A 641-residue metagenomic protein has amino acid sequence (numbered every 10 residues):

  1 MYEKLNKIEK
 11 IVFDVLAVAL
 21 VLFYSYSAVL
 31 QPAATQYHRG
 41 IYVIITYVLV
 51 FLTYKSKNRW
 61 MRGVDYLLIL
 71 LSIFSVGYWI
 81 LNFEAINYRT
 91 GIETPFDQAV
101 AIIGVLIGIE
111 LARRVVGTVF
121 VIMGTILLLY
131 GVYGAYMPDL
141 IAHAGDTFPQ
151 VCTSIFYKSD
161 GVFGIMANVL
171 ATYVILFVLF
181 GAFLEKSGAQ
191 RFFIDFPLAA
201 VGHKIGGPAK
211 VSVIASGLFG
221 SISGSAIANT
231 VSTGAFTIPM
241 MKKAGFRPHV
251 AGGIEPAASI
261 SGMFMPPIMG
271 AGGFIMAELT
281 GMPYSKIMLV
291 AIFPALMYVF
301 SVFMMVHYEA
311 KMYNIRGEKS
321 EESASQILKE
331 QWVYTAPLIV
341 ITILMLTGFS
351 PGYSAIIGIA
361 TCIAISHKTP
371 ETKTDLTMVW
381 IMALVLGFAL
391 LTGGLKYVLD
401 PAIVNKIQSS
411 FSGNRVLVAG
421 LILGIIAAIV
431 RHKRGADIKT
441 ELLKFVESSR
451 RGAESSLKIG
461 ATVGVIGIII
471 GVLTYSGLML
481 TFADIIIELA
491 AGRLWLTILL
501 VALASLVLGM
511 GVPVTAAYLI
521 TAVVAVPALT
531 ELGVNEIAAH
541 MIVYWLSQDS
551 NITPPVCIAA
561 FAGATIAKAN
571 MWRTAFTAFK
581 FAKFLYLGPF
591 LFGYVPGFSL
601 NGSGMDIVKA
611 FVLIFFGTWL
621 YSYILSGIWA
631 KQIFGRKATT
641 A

Functional and structural regions predicted by a protein language model:
M1-I11, V18, L289-E454, I558-A641: Long, contiguous bundles of hydrophobic transmembrane helices that form the permeation core of multi-pass
M1-Y88, Q98-I102: Conserved, well-structured core domains of diverse proteins
K57-N58, G77-G91, V115, A135-G145: Transmembrane alpha-helix boundary signature
L81-N82, T230, K243, G262-F274 (+1 more regions): Transmembrane-helix bundle segments that line or gate the permeation/cavity pathway in multi-pass membrane proteins
P95-A99, D160-Y173, A199-V213, A244-V250 (+6 more regions): Membrane-interfacial loop-to-helix junctions in multi-pass transporters
E110, R114-V115, M123-L140, F148-R191 (+5 more regions): Core transmembrane alpha-helical segments of multi-pass membrane transporters/permeases
F180-F183, L218-F219, I260-M265, T462 (+8 more regions): Hydrophobic transmembrane alpha-helices
I194-G262, I268, G272-I275, G281 (+2 more regions): Hydrophobic transmembrane alpha-helices that form the pore/transport pathway of multi-pass ion and small-solute
